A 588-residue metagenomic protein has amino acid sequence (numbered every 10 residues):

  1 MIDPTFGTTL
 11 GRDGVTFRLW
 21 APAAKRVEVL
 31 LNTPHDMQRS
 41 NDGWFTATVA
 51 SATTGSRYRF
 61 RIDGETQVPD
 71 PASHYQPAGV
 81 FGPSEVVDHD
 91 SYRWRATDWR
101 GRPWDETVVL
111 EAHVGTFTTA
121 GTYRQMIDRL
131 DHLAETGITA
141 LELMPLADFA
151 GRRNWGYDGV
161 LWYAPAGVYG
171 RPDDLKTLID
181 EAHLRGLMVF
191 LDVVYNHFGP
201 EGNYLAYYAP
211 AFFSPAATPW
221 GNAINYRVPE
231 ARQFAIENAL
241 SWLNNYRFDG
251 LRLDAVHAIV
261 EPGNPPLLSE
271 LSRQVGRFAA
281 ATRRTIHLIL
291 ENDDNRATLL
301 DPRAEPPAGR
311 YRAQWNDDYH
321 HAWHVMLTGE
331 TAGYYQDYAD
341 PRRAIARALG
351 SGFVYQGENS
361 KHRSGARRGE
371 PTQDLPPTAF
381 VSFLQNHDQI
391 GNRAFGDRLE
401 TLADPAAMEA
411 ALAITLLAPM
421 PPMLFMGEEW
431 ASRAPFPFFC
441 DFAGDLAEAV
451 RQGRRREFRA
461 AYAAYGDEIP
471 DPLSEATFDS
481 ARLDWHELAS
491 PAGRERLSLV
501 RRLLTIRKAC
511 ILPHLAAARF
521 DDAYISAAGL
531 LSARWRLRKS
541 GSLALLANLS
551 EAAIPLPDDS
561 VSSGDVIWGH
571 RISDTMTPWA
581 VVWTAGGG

Functional and structural regions predicted by a protein language model:
M1-R12, T16, D36-E111, T116-G121 (+2 more regions): The feature marks proteins involved in alpha-glucan
V15-P22, L545-A547: Short edge beta-strand/loop segments characteristic of extracellular beta-sandwich folds
L19, F60, A112, L133 (+11 more regions): Conserved, mostly hydrophobic/aromatic
W20-R26, T53, S550-A552, S560-V561: Short proline/glycine-enriched turn/loop motifs at strand-loop junctions of beta-rich domains
A21, T54-R57, I572-G588: C-terminal beta-strand-rich structural cap/linker in extracellular carbohydrate-active enzymes
P77, T97-W104, H113-A281, H287 (+1 more regions): Substrate-binding/active-site clefts of carbohydrate-active enzymes
V80, S272-A463: Conserved alpha/beta catalytic core and glycan-binding cleft of carbohydrate-active enzymes
S351-R368, L424-F425, W430-F439, A464-L543: Glycan-recognition and catalytic regions of carbohydrate-active enzymes
